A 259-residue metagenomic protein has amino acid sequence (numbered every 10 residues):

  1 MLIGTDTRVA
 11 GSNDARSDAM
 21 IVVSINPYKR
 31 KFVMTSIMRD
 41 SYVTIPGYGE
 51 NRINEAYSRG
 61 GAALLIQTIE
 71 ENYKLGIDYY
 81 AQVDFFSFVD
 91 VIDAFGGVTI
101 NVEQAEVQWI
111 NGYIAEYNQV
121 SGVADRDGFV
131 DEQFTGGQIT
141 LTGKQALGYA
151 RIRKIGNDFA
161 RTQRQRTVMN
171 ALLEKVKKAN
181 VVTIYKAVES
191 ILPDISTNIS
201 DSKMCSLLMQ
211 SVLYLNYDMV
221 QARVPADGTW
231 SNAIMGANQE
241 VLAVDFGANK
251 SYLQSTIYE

Functional and structural regions predicted by a protein language model:
M1-K29, S206-M209, R223, V241: Entry/capping segment at the start of metal-dependent catalytic domains with acidic active-site entry clusters
T7-S12, N51-R59, K74-Y79, G136 (+4 more regions): Second-shell loop/turn segments in exported
A10, I45, G49, Y185 (+1 more regions): C-terminal solvent-exposed extensions
N13, D93-T183: Flexible, polar/acidic helix-loop-strand segments at domain edges
A15-M20, K29-I37, Y48, L64 (+7 more regions): Extracytoplasmic
R16-S17, G47-Y48, E55-L64, Q82-F86 (+5 more regions): Soluble non-cytosolic domains of exported or imported proteins
F32-G60, Y117: Flexible, solvent-exposed short loops/turns enriched in glycine
A56-V123, S200-M204: Amphipathic, coiled-coil-like alpha-helical scaffolding segments used for oligomerization/assembly
